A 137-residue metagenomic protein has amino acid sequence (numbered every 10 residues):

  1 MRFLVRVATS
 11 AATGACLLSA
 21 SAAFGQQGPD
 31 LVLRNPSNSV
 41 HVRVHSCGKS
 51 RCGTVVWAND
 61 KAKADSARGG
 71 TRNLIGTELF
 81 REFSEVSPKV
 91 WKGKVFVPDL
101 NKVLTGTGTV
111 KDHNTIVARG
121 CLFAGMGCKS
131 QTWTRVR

Functional and structural regions predicted by a protein language model:
M1-A11: Bacterial N-terminal signal peptides that target proteins for export
T9-S19: Bacterial N-terminal signal peptides
S19-Q26: Sec/Tat signal peptide C-region and signal peptidase I cleavage site
Q27-P29, K111-N114: Post-signal peptide N-terminal regions of Sec-secreted extracellular proteins
G28-D30, R34-T105, Q131: Central antiparallel beta-sheet cores of small beta-barrel/beta-sandwich binding domains
P98, T109, L122-A124: Short polar/acidic secondary-structure junctions
D112-L122: Low-complexity, intrinsically disordered Gly/Pro/Thr-rich segments
L122-R137: Edge beta-strand at a domain terminus
